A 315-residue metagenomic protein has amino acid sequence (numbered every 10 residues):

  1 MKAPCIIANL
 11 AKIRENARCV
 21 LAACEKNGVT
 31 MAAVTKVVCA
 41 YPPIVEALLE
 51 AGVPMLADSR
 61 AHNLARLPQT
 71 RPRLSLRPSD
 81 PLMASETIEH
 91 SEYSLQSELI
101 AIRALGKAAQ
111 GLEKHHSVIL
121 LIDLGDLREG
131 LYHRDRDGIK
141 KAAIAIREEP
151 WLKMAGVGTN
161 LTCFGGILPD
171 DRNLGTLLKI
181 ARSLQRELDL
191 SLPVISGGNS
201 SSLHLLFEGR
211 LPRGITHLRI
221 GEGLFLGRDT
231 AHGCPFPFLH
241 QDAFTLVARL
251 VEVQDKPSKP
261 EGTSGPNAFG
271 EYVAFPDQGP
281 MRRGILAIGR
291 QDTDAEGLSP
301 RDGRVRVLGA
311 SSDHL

Functional and structural regions predicted by a protein language model:
M1, M55, G265-P266: Alpha/beta catalytic barrel-like cores
M1-A8: Generic N-terminal amphipathic, Lys/Arg-enriched alpha-helix
I6, L174-L315: Active-site anion/phosphate-binding pocket segments in diverse small-molecule metabolic enzymes
V29-S183, E187: Active-site-proximal beta-alpha core segment in soluble small-molecule metabolic enzymes
